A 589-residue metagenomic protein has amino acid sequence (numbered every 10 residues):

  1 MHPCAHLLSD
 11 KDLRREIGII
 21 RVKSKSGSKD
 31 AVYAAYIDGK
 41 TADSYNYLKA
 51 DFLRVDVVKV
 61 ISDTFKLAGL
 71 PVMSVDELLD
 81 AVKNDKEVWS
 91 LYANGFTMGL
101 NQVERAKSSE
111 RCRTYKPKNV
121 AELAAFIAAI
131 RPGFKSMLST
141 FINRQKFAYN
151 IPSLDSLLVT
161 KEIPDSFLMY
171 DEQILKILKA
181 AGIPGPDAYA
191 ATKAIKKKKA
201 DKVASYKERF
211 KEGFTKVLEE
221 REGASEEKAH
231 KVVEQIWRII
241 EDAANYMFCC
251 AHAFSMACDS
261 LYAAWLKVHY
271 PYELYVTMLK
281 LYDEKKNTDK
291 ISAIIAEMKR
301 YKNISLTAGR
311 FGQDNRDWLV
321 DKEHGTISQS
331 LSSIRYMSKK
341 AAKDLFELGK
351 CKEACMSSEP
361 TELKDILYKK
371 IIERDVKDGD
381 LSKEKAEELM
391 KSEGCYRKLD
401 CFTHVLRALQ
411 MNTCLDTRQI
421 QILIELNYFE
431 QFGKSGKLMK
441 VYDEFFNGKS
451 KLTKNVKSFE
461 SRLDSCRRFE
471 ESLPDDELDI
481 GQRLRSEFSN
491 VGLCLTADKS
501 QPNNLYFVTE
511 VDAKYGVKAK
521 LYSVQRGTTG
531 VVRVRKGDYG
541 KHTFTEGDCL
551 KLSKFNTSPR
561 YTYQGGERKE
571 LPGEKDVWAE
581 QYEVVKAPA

Functional and structural regions predicted by a protein language model:
M1-A589: Noncatalytic, beta-rich nucleic-acid-contacting surfaces in large DNA/RNA-processing enzymes
